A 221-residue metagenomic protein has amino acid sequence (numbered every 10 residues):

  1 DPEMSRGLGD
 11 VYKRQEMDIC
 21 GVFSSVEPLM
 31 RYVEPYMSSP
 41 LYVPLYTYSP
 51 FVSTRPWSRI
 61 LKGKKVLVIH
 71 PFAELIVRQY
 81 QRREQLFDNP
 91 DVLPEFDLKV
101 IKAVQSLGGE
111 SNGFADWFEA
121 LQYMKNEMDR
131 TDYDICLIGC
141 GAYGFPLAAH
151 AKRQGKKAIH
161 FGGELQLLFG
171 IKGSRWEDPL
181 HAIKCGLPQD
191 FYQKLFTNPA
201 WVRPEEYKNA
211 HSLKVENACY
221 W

Functional and structural regions predicted by a protein language model:
D1-Y12: Single conserved hydrophobic/aromatic residue that forms the stacking wall/gate of nucleotide- or nucleobase-binding
R6, E119-D132, Y143-F145: A short, acidic, amphipathic alpha-helical segment used as a generic capping/interface helix at domain edges
K13-F72: Extended, H/D-rich, highly charged conserved domains that either
S25-P28, P71-L75, L137-P146, G162-Q166: Gly/Ser/Thr-rich loops at beta-strand to alpha-helix junctions that form or flank small-molecule/cofactor-binding
V33-P44, K99-Y123: Glycine-rich phosphate-binding "P-loop"
P35-Y46, D88, A149-E164: A short, gly/pro- and small-residue-rich
I69-G113: Redox- and metal-dependent alpha/beta enzyme cores, enriched for Fe-S-associated oxidoreductases and cofactor-handling
P146-W221: C-terminal functional extensions of proteins
